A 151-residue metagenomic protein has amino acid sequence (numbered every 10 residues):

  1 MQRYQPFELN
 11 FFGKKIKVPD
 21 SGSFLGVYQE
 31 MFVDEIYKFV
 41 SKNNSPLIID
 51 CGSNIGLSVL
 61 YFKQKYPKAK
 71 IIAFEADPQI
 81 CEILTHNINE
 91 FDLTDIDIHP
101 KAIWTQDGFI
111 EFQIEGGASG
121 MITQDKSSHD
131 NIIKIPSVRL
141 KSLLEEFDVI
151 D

Functional and structural regions predicted by a protein language model:
M1-D151: Phosphate/nucleotide-binding beta-alpha loop and adjacent structural elements of enzyme active sites
